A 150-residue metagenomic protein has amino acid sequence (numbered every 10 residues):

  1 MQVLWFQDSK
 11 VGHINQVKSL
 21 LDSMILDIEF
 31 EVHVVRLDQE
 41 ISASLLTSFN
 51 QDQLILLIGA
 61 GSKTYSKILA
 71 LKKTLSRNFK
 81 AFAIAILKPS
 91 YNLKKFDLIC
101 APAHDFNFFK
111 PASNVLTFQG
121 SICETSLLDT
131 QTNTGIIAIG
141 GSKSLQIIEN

Functional and structural regions predicted by a protein language model:
M1, I28-F30, I55, F79-A81 (+2 more regions): A structural micro-motif
M1-Q53: N-terminal pre-catalytic "stem/leader" segment of glycosyltransferase-like enzymes
W5, V34-R36, A85, A101 (+1 more regions): Structural signal for conserved beta-strand scaffold positions within catalytic alpha/beta enzyme cores
F6, I86, I137-G140: Short hydrophobic segments within beta-strands
K18-M24, L69-K72, N150: Histidine-anchored nucleotide/phosphate-binding helix
S42-L93, C100: Extended catalytic core of nucleotide-activated donor transferases of GT-like folds
L93-N150: A nucleotide-sugar donor-handling region in carbohydrate enzymes
